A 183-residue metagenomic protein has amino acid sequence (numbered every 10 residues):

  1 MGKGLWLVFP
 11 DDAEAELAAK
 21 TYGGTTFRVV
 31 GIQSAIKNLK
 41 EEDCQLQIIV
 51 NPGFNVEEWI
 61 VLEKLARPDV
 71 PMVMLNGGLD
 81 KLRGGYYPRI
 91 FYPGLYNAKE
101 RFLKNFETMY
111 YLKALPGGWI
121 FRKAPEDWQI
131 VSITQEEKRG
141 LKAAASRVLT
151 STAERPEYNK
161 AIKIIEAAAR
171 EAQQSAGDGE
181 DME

Functional and structural regions predicted by a protein language model:
M1-I60, A66-P68, A168-D181: Positively charged, amphipathic N-terminal segments that serve as targeting/anchoring signals
M1-L5, R139, A143-E183: Extreme N-terminal leader/targeting regions
P10-E14, N76-L82: Short beta-alpha junction loops
E58-L62, G84-Y87: A short secondary-structure junction signal
L82-I162: A conserved mid-domain beta-alpha-beta active-site/ligand-binding segment of alpha/beta enzyme cores
